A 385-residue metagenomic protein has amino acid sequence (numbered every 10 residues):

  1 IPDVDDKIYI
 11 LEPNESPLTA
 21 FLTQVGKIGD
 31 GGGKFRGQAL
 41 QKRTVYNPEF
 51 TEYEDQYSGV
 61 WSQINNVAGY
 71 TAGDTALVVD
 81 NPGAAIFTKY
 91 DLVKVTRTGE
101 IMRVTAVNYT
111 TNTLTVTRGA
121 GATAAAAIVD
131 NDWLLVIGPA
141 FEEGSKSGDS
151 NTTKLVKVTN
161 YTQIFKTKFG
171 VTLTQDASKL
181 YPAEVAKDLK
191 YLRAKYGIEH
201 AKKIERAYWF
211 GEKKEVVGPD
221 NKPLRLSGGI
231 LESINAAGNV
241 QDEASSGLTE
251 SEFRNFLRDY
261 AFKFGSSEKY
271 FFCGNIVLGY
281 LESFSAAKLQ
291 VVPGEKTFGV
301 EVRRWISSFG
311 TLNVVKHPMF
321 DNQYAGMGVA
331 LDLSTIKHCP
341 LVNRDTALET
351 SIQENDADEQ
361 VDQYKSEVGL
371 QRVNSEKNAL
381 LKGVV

Functional and structural regions predicted by a protein language model:
I1-A125: Autoprocessing Asn-cyclization modules and mimics
P2-K7, E12, R43-Y53, G299-V385: Hydrophobic, glycine-enriched assembly/anchoring segments
D5, G73-T75, Y90, I128-L134 (+2 more regions): Glycine-centered loop/turn motifs
I10-E12, L18, T117-T174: Cys-His-centered catalytic/binding microenvironment captured across papain-like cysteine peptidases and homologous
L11-N14, Q24, I28-G31, F210 (+4 more regions): Surface-exposed polar/charged interaction patches
Q38, K42-D55, E143-G229, S233 (+3 more regions): Long, contiguous amphipathic alpha-helices that act as assembly "spine/axial" helices in icosahedral shell and virion
S58, L248-V342: Extended oligomerization regions of viral-like shell subunits
V217-E252, E282-A286: Long, K/E/R/D-enriched contiguous segments that form extended
